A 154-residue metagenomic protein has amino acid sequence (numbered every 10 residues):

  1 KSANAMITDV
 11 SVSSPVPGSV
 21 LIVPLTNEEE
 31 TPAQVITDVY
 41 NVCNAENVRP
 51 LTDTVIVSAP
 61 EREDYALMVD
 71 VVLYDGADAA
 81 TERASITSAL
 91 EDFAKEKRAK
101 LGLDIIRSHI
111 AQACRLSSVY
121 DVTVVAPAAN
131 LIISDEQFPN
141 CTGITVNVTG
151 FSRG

Functional and structural regions predicted by a protein language model:
K1-L103: Carbohydrate-recognition loop of C-type lectin domains
A84-G154: An aromatic-glycine-centered, glycine-rich loop/turn in mixed alpha/beta architecture
